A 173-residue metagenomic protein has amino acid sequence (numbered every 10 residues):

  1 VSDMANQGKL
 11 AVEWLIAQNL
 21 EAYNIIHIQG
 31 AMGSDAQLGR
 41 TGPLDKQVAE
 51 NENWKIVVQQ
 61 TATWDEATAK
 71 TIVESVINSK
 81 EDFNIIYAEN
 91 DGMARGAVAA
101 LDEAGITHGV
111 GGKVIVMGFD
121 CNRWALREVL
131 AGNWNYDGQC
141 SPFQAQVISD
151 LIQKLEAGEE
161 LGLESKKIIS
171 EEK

Functional and structural regions predicted by a protein language model:
V1-G8, S34-Q37, A62, E66 (+2 more regions): Solvent-exposed, acidic/flexible segments
V1-W14, H27-A31, Q59, A131-P142: Short beta-strand elements at the ligand-binding edges of bilobed clamshell
Q7-A11, D35-W54, T68, I72 (+1 more regions): Short, solvent-exposed amphipathic alpha-helices that sit in or adjacent to ligand/effector-binding or catalytic
W14, Q18, V76, L151-E159: C-terminal alpha-helix
L20-N24, E50-I56, E81-I85, V110-I115 (+1 more regions): Loop/turn elements at helix/coil->beta-strand transitions in domains of secreted/extracellular proteins
A22-G42, K55-K70, Y87: Basic- and aromatic-lined ligand-binding clefts that recognize polyanionic substrates
I28, M32, A36, Q47 (+1 more regions): Hinge/cleft segment of the Venus flytrap/periplasmic-binding protein
L44, A62-R127: Hydrophobic alpha-helical
